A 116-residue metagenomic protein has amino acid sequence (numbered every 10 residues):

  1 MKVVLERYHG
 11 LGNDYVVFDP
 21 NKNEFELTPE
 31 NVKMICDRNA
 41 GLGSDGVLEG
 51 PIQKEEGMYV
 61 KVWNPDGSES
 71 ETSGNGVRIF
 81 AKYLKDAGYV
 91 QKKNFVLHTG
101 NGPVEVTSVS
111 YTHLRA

Functional and structural regions predicted by a protein language model:
M1-S110: A glycine-rich beta-to-alpha transition motif near the start of alpha/beta enzyme domains, typified by
T112-A116: Conserved small/polar residues in nucleotide/adenosyl-binding loops
